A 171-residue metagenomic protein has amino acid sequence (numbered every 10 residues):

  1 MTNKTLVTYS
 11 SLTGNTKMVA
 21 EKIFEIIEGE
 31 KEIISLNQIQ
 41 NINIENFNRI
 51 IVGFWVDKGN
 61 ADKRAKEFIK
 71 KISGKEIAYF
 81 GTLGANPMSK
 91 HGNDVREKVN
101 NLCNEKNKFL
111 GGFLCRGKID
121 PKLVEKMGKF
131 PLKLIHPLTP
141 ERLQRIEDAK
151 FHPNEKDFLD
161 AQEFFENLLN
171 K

Functional and structural regions predicted by a protein language model:
M1-T2, N41: Generic N-terminal leader/processing signal
T2-I26: N-terminal beta1-alpha1 ligand-phosphate binding loop
N3-K4, I26-E32, R49-V52, D57-K171: FMN-binding flavodoxin-like domain, especially the glycine-rich phosphate-binding loop
S10-G14, Q38, W55-G59: Short, surface-exposed acidic/glycine-rich loop or hinge patches that mediate macromolecular interfaces
G14, Q40-I42, N86, P121: Flexible, glycine-rich phosphate/dinucleotide-binding loops and adjacent beta-alpha linkers at cofactor/substrate
G29-N41: A short, well-structured beta->alpha microelement
E45-F47: Alpha-helix C-terminal capping/helix-to-coil transition sites in glycosyltransferase folds
